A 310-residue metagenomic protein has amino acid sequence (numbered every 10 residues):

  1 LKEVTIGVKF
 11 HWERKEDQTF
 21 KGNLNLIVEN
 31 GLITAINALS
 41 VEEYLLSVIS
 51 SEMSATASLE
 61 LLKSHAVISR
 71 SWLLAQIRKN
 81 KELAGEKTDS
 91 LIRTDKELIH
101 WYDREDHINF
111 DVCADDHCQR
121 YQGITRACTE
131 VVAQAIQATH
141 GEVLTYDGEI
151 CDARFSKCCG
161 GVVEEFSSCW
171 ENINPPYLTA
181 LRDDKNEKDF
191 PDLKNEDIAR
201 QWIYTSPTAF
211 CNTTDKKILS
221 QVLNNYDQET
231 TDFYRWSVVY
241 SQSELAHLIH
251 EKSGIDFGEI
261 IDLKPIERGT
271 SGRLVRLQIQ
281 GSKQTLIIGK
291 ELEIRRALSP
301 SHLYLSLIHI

Functional and structural regions predicted by a protein language model:
L1-I308: Conserved, single-site charged/polar hotspot
